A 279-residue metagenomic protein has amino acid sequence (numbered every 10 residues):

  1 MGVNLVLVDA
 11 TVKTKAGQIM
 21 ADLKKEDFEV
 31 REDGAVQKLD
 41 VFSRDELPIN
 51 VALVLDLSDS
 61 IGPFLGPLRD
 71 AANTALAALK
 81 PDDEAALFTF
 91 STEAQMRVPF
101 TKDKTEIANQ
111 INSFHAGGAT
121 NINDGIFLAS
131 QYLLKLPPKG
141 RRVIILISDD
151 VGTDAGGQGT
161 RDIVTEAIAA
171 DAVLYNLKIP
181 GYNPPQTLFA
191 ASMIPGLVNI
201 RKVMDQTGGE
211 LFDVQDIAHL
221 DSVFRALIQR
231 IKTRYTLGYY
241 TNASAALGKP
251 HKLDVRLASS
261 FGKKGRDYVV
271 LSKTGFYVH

Functional and structural regions predicted by a protein language model:
M1-H279: Scaffold/interface architecture of coatomer-like assemblies
